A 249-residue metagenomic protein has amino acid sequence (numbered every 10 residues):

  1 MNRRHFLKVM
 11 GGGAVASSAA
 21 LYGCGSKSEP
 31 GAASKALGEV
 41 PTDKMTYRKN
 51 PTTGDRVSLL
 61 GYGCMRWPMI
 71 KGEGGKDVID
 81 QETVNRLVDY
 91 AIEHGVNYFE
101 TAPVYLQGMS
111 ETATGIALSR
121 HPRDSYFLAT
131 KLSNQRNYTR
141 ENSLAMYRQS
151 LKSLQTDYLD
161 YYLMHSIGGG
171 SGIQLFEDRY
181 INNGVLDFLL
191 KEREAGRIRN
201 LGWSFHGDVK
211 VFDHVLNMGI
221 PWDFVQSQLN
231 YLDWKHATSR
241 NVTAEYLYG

Functional and structural regions predicted by a protein language model:
N2-Y126, F188, E194: N-terminal binding-site loop/beta-alpha segment at the start of enzyme catalytic domains that lines or forms
R4, L37, I167-G249: Beta/alpha (TIM)-barrel catalytic core signal, keyed to glycine-rich beta->alpha loops juxtaposed to Asp/Glu that bind
Y47, V88, E111, G115 (+4 more regions): Generic structural signal for well-ordered alpha-helices, preferentially at hydrophobic/aromatic core positions
V57-G61, Y98, S125-A129, Y158-Y161 (+2 more regions): Structural preference for beta-strand elements that scaffold enzyme active sites
C64, T101-P103, T130-L132, L163-S166 (+2 more regions): A cross-domain feature marking catalytic cores of carbohydrate-active enzymes and several ubiquitous metabolic/repair
D77-Y90, T139-S153, D208-V215: Short, acidic/polar
Y105, H121-R140, L144, H165-G168: Structural motif corresponding to the early beta-alpha repeats
S143-L163, L190-A195: CE4/NodB-like, metal-dependent polysaccharide N-deacetylase domain that modifies extracellular/periplasmic N-acetylated
